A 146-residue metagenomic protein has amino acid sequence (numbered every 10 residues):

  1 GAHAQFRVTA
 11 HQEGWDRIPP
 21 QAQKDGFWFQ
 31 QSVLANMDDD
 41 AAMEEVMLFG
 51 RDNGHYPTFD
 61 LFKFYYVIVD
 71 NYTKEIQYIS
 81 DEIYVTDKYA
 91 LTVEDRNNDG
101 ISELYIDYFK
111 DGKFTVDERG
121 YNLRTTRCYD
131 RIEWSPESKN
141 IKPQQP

Functional and structural regions predicted by a protein language model:
G1-Q23, T92-P146: Acidic, small-residue rich beta-repeat scaffolds with periodic aromatic anchors
P19-F27, I83-Y84: Extracellular beta-rich ligand/substrate-recognition surface
D25-M37, D87-R96, I101-S102: Beta-propeller blade termini
D39-G50, N98-Y108: Acidic/hydrophobic-patterned starts of short beta strands in beta-sheet-rich repeat architectures
R51-Y56, K110-F114: Short glycine/acidic-enriched loop and turn motifs that connect beta-strands
F59-F64, R124-T125: Short coil-to-beta strand junction motifs in C2/discoidin
N71-Y72: Short loop/turn segments that connect beta-strands within beta-propeller blades
I76-E82, K142-P146: Beta-propeller fold detector
